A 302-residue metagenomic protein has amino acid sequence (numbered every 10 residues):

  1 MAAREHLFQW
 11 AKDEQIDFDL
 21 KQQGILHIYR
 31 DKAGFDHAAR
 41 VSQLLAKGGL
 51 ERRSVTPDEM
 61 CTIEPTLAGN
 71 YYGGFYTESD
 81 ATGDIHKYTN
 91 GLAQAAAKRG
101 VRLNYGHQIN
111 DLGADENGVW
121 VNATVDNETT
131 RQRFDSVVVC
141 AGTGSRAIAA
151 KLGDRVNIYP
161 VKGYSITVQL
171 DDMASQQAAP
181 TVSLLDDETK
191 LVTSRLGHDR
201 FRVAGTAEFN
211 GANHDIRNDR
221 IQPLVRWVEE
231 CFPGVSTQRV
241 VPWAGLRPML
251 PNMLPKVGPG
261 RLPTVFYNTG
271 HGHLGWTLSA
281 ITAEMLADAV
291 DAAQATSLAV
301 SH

Functional and structural regions predicted by a protein language model:
M1-T56: Dinucleotide-binding Rossmann-like beta1-alpha1 core, especially the glycine-rich loop that anchors the ADP
Q9-L20, K98-R102, D154, F232-Q238 (+1 more regions): Surface-exposed helix-capping loop/turn segments at secondary-structure junctions
D36-G48, L67-D135: Helical element adjacent to the flavin cofactor pocket in flavoenzyme catalytic cores
L44, R52, D187-E188, N213-D215 (+1 more regions): C-terminal catalytic lobe of FAD-dependent flavoproteins
G100-R102, F201, V265: Short, conserved active-site loop motifs that form the nucleotide-linked donor/cofactor pocket
N110-W120, R131-R261: Active-site substrate-recognition segment that forms the wall of the catalytic cavity or substrate channel
V125, G205-F209, H271-G272: Short, histidine-centered active-site or binding-site loop motifs used for metal coordination, general acid-base
